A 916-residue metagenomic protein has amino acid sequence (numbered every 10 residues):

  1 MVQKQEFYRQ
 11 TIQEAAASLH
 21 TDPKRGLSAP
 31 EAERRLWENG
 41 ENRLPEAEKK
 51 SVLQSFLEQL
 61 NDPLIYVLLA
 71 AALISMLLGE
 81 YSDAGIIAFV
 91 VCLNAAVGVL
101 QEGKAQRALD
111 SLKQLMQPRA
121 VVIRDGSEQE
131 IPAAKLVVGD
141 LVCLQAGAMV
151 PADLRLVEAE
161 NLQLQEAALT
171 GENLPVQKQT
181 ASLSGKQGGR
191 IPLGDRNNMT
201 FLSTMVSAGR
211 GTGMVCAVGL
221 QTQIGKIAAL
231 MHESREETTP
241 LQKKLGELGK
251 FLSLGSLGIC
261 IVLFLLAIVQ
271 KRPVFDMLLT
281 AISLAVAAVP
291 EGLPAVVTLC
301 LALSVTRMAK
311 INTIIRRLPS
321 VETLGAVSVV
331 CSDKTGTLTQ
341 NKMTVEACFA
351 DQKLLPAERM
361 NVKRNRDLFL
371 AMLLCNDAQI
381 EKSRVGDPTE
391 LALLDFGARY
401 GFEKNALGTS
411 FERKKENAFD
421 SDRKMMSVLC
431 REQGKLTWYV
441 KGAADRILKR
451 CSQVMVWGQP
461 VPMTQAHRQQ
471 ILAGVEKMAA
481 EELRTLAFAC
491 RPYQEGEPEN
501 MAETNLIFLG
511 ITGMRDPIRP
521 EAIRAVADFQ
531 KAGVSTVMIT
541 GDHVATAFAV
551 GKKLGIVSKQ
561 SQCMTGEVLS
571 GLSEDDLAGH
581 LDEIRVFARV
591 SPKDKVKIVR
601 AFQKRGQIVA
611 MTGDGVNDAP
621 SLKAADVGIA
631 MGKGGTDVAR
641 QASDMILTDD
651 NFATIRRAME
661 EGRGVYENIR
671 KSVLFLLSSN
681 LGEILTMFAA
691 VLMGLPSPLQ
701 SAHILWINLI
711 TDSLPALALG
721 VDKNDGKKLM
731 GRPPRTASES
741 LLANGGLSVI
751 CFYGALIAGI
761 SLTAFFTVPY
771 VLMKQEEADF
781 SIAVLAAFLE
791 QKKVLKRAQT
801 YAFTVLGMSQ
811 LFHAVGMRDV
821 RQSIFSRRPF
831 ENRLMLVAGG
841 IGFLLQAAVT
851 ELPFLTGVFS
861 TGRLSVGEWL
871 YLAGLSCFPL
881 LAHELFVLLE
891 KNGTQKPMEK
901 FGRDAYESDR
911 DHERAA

Functional and structural regions predicted by a protein language model:
M1-P733, E739-L742, A755, F803 (+1 more regions): Conserved cytosolic headpiece of P-type ATPases
T711, Q799-A814: Generic alpha-helical transmembrane segments
A737-A755, L789-Y801: Membrane-water interface at loop-to-transmembrane-helix junctions
A758-Y770: Transmembrane alpha-helix/helix-exit interface in multi-pass inner-membrane proteins
V771-K793, F854-R863: Membrane-interfacial helical/loop segments at transmembrane boundaries in membrane proteins
